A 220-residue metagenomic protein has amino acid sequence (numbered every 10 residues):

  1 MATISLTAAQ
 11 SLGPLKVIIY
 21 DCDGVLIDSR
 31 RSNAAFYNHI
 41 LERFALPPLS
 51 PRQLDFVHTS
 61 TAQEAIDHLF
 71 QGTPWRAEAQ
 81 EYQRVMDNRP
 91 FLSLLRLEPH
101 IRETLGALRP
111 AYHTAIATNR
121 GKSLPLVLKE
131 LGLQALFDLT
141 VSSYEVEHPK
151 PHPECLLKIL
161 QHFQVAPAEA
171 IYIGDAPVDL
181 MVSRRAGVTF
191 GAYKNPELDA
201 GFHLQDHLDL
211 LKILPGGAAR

Functional and structural regions predicted by a protein language model:
M1-K16, G106, G121, L126-R220: Asp-based, Mg2+/Mn2+-dependent phosphohydrolase catalytic module
A2-G106, P110: N-terminal helical cap/lid subdomain that shapes the substrate entry/recognition surface in HAD-like hydrolases
I19-D21, A117, I173: Generic enzyme active-site microenvironment
S29-R30, L94, A117, L126 (+1 more regions): Alpha-helix N-cap/helix-start motif
P47, G72-T73, A111-Y112, Q134-A135 (+2 more regions): Secondary-structure boundary/capping positions in well-ordered alpha/beta enzyme cores
P48, E64-A65, A77, S93 (+4 more regions): Secondary-structure transition/capping residues
H113-A115, T189: Proline-centered loop/turn at the N-terminus of a beta-strand
